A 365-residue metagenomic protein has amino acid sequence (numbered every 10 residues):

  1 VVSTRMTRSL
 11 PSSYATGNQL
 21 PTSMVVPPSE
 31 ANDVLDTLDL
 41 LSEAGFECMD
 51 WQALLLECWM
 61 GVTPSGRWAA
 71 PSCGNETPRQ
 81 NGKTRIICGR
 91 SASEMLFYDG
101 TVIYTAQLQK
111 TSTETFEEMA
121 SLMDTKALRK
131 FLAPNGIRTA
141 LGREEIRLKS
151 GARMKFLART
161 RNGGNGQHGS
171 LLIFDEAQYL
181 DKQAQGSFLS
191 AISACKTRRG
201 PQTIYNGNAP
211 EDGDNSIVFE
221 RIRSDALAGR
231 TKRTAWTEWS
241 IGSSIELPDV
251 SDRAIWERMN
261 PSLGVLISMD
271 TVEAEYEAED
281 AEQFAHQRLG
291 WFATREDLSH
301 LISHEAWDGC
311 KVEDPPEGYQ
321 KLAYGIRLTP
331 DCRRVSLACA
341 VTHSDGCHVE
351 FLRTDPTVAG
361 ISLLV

Functional and structural regions predicted by a protein language model:
V2-I326: Phosphate/NTP-binding elements of NTP-utilizing enzymes
L148, D181, I302, W307-P315 (+1 more regions): Nucleic-acid-processing active sites and adjacent nucleic-acid-binding tracks, predominantly divalent metal-dependent
